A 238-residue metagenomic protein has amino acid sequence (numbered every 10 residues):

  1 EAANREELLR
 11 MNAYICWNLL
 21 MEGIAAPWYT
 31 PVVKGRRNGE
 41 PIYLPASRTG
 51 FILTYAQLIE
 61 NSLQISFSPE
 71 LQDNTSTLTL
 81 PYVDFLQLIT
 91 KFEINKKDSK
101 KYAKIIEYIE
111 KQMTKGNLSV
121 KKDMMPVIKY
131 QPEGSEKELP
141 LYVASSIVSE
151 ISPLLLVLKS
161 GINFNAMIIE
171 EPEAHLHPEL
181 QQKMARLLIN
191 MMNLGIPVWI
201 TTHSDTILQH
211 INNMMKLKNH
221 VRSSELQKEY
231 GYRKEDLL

Functional and structural regions predicted by a protein language model:
E1-A166, E235-L238: Phosphate-coordinating catalytic segments in nucleotide- and nucleic-acid-processing enzymes
V127-L238: Switch/communication elements of ASCE P-loop NTPase nucleotide-binding domains
